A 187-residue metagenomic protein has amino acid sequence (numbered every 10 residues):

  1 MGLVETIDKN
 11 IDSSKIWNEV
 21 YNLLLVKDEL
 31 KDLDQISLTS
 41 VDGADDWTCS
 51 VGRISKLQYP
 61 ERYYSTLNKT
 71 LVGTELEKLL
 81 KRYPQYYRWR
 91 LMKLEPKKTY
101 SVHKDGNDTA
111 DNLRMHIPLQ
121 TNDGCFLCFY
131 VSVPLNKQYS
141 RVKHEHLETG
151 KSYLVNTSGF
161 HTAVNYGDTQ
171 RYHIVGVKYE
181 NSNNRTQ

Functional and structural regions predicted by a protein language model:
M1-R82: Non-heme Fe(II)/2-oxoglutarate
G2-T6, N112-R114, H173: Intrinsic-disorder/low-complexity, polar/charged segments enriched in Ser/Thr/Lys/Arg/Asp/Glu/Gln
T6, D32, S40-G43, S101-H103 (+3 more regions): Intrinsically disordered, low-complexity peptide-like regions
I11, K15, K97-K98, D108 (+5 more regions): Residues that cap or initiate secondary-structure elements
T39-D42, G52-I54, L94, Q120 (+2 more regions): Structured loops at beta-to-helix junctions and adjacent beta-edge loops in soluble globular domains
L76-Y153: Catalytic core of non-heme Fe(II) oxygenases with the double-stranded beta-helix
C128-Q187: Catalytic core of Fe(II)/2-oxoglutarate
